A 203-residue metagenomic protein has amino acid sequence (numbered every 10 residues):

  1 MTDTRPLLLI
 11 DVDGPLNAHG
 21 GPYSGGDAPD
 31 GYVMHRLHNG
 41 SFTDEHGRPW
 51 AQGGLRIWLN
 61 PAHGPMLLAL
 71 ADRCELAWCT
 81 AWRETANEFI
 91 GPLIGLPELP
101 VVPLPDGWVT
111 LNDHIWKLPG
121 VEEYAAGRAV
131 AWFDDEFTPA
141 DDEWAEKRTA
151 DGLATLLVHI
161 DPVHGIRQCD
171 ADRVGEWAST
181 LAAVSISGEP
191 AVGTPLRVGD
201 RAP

Functional and structural regions predicted by a protein language model:
T2-T110: Alpha-helical substrate-recognition element adjacent to the catalytic core
T85-P203: C-terminal cap/substrate-recognition subdomain and adjoining C-terminal extension of metal-dependent phosphatase-like
